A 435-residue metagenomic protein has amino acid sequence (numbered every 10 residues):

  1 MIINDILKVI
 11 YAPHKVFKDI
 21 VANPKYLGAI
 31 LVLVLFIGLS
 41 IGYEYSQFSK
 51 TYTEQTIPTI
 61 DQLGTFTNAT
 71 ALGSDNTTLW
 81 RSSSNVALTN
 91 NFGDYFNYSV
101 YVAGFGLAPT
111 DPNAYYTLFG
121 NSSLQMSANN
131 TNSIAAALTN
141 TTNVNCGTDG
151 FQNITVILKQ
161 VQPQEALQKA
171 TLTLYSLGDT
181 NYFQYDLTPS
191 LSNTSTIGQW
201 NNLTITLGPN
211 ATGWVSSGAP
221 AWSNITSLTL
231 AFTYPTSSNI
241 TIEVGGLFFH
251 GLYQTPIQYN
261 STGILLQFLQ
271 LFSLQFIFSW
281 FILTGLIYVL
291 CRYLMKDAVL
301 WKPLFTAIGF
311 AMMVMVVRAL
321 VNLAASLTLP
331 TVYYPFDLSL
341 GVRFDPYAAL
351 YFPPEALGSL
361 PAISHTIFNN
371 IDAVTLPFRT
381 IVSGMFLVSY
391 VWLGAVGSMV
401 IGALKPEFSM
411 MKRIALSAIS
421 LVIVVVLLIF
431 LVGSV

Functional and structural regions predicted by a protein language model:
M1-Y11, Q258-G263: Short, membrane-interfacial amphipathic segments enriched in basic
I3, Q270-F281, I381-V391: Hydrophobic alpha-helical transmembrane segments of multi-pass membrane proteins
K15, D19-L79, N85, G104-G106 (+4 more regions): Selected alpha-helical membrane-embedding segments in polytopic membrane proteins
A103-A137, T196-G198: Short carbohydrate-recognition loop motifs
S127-S216: Extracellular ligand-binding interfaces
I205, L228-L230, G245-L247: Extracellular beta-strand elements of beta-rich domains used for carbohydrate recognition/degradation or cell-matrix
T212, S216-L230: Noncatalytic modules at the cell exterior or secretory-pathway interfaces, chiefly beta-strand-rich lectin/adhesion
K302-V435: Hydrophobic alpha-helical transmembrane segments and adjacent short intramembrane/lumenal linkers of inner/organellar
